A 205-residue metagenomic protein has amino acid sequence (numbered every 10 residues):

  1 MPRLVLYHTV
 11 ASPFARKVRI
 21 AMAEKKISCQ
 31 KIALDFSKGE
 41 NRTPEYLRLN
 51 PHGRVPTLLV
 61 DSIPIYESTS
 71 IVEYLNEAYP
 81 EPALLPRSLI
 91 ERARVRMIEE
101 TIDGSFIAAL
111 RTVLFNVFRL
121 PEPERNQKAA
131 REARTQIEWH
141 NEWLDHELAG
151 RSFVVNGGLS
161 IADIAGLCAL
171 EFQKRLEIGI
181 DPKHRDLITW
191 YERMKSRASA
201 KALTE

Functional and structural regions predicted by a protein language model:
M1-R131, D145: GST-like domain detector, emphasizing the conserved glutathione-binding G-site in the N-terminal thioredoxin-like
K31, V55, G157, P182 (+1 more regions): A generic structural-conservation signal
R48, P86, G166, S196 (+1 more regions): Phosphate-coordinating loops and pocket residues in cytosolic domains that bind phosphorylated ligands
I102-S196: GST-like fold's C-terminal all-alpha helical module
R111, T204-E205: Short coil/turn segments at secondary-structure boundaries
S199-A200: Juxtamembrane membrane-interface segments at transmembrane alpha-helix termini
